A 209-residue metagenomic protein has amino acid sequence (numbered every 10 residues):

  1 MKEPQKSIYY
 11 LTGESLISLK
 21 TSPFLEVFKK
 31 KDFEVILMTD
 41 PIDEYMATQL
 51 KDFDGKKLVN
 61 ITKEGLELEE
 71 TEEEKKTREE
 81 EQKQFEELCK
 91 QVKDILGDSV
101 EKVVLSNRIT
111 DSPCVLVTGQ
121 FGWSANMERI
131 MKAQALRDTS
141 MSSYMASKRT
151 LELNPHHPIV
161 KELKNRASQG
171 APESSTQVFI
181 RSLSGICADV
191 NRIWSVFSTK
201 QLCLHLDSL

Functional and structural regions predicted by a protein language model:
M1-L209: Long, intrinsically disordered, charge-dense linkers/tails
